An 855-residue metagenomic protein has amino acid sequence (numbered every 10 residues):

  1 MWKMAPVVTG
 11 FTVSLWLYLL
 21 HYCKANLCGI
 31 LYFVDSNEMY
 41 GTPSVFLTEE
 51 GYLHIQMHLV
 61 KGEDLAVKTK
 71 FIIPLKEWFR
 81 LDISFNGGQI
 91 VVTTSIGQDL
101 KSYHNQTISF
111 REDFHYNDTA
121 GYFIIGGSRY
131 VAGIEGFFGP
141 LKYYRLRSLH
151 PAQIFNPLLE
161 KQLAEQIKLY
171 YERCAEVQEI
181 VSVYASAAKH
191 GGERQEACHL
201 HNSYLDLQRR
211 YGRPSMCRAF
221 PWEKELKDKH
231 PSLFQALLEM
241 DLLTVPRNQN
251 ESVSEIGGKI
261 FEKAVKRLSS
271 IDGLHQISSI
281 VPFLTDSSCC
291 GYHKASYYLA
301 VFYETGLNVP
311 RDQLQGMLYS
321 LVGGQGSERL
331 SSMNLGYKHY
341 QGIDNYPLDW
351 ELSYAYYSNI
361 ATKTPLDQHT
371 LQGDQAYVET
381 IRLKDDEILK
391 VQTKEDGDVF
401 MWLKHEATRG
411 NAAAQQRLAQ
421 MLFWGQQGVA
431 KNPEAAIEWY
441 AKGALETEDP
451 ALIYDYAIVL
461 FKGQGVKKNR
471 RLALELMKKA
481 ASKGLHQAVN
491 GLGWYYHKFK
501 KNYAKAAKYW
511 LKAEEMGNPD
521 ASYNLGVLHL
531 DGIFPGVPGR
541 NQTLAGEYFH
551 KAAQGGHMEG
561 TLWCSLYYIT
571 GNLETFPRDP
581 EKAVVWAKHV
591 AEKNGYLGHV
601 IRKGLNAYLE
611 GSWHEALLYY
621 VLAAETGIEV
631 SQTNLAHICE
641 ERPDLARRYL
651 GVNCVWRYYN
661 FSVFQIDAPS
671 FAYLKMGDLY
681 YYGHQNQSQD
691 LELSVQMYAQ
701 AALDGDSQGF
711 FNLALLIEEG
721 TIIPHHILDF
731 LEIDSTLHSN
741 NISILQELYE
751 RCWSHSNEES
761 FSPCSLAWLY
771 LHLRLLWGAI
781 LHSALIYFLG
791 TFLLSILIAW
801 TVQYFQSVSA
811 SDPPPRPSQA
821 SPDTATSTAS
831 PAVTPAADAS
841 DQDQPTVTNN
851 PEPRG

Functional and structural regions predicted by a protein language model:
M1-S232: Extracellular glycan-associated modules
V253-I256, I260, C289-S296, T305-L307 (+26 more regions): Short helix-capping/linker turns of helical repeat alpha-solenoids
E262-S270, S296-T305, G336-Q341, R417-W424 (+9 more regions): Hydrophobic face of amphipathic alpha-helices that form TPR/SEL1-like repeat modules and related alpha-solenoid
G273-I280, P310-Y319, P347-Y356, Q392-D398 (+10 more regions): Structural signature of tandem alpha-helical TPR/SEL1-like repeats, specifically the intra-repeat loop/turn
T285, L321, S358, K404 (+13 more regions): Alpha-solenoid helical repeat scaffolds
G324-R329, D344-L366, T543, H550-M558 (+5 more regions): TPR/TPR-like (Sel1-like) alpha-helical repeat modules
F423, L797-P815: Transmembrane-helix exit/juxtamembrane "anchor" motif
A810-P845: Cytoplasmic C-terminal tails of single-pass
